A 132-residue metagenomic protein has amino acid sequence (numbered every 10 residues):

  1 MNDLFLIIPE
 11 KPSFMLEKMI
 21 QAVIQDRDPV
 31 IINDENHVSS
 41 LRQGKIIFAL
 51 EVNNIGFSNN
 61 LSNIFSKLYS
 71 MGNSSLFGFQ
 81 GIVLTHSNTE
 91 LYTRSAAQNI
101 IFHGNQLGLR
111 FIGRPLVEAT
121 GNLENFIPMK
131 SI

Functional and structural regions predicted by a protein language model:
M1-I132: FMN-binding flavodoxin-like domain, especially the glycine-rich phosphate-binding loop
